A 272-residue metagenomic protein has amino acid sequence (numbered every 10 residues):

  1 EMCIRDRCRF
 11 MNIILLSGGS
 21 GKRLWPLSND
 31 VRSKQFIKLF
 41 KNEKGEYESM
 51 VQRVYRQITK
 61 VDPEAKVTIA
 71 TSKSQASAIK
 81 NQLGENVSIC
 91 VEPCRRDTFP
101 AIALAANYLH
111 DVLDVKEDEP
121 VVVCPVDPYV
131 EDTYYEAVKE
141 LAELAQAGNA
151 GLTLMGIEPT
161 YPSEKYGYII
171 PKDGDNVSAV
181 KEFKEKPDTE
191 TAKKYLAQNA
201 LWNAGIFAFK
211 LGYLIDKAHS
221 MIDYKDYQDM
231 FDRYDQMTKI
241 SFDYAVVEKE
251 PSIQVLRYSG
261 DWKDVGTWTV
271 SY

Functional and structural regions predicted by a protein language model:
E1-I4: Short, small-residue-biased leader/transition segments that mark boundaries at the very start of proteins
C8-L15, W25-D30, F40-V123, Y129-Y135: Conserved N-terminal catalytic core of the sugar/cofactor nucleotidyltransferase
M11, F209-Y272: Left-handed beta-helix
L15-S17, A70, V122-P125, L154-E158 (+2 more regions): Short beta-strand segments
S20, P128: Active-site metal-binding loops of divalent metal-dependent hydrolases
V51, A105, D127, I169 (+2 more regions): Residue-level signal for inorganic ion chemistry
E131-Q228, R233-Y234: Conserved core of the sugar-phosphate nucleotidyltransferase
